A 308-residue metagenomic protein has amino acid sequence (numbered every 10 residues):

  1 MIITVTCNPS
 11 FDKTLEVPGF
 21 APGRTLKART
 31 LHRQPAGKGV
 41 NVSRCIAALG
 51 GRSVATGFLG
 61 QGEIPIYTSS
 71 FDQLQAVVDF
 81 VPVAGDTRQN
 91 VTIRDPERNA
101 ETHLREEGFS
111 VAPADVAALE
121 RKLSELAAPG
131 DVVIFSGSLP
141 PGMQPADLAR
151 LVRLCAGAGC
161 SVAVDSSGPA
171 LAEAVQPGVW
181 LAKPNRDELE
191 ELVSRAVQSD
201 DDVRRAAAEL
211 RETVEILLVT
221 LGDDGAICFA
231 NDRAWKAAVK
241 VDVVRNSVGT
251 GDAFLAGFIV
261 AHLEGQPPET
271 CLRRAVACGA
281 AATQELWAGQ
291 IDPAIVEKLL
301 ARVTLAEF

Functional and structural regions predicted by a protein language model:
M1-R24: Positively charged, low-complexity intrinsically disordered leader regions
I2, R52-V54, V78, V162 (+1 more regions): Hydrophobic anchor at the start of a short beta-strand that flanks the dinucleotide cofactor-binding loop
K27-T87, L299-R302: Substrate-binding N-lobe of the ribokinase-like
R44, V91-I93, G225-F229: Short beta-strand scaffold segments in enzyme catalytic cores
T92-P129: Conserved phosphate-binding/catalytic loop of the ribokinase/pfkB sugar-kinase fold
H103-R105, G130-S138, D165, K183-E188: Short beta-strands and strand-loop turn motifs
P145-A234: Conserved phosphate/ATP/ADP-binding segment of small-molecule kinases
A172, D200-F308: Conserved phosphate-binding/catalytic region of the ribokinase-like
